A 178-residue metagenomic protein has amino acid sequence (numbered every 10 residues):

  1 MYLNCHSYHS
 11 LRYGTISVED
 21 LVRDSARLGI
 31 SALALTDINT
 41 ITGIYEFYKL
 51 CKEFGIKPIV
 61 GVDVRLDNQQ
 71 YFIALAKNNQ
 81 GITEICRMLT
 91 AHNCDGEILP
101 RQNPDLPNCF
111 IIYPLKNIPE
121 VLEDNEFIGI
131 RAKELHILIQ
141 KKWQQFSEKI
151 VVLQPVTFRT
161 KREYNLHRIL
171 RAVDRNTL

Functional and structural regions predicted by a protein language model:
M1-L178: Phosphodiester-processing cores and adjacent nucleic acid-binding clamps
